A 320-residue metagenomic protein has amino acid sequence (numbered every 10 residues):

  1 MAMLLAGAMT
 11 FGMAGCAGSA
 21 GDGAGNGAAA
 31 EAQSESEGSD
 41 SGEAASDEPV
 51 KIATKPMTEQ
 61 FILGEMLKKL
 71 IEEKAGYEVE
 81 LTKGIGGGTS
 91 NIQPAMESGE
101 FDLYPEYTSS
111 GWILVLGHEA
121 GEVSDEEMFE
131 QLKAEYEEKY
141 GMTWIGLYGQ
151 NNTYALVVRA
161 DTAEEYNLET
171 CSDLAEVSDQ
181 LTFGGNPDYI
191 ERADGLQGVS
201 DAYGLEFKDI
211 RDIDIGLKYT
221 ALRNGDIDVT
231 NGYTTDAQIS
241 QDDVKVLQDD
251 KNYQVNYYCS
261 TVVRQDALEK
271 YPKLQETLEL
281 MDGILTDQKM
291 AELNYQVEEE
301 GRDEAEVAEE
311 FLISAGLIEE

Functional and structural regions predicted by a protein language model:
F11-G15: C-terminal motif of bacterial Sec signal peptides marking the signal peptidase cleavage site
A17-A20: Bacterial signal peptide processing site
A45-E59, Y77-G84, D179-G185: Short, well-ordered beta-strand elements
T58, L81-P94, G111, P187 (+1 more regions): Short helix-initiation/N-cap motifs at beta->coil->alpha
K69-L70, S90-F101, G117-E119, Q197-A202 (+1 more regions): Short helices/loops that flank or line small-molecule/ion binding pockets
E73-G84, D179-T182, S200-I213: A local structural motif
V115-I145, D226, Q238-N252: Ligand-binding "clamshell"
E126-T182, Q265, G283-D287: A conserved helix-loop-strand patch within extracytoplasmic ligand-binding domains of the periplasmic binding
